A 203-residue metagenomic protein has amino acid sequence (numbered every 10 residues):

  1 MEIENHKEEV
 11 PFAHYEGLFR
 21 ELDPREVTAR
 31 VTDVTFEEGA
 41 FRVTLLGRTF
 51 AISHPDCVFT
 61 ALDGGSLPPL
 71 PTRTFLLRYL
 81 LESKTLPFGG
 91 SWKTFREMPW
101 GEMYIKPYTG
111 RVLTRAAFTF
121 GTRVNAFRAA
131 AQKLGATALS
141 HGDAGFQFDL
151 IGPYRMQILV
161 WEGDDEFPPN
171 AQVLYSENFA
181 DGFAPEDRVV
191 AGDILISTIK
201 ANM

Functional and structural regions predicted by a protein language model:
M1-G39, T72, L80-L134: Short Lys/Arg-enriched alpha/beta "domain-start" segment
V27-H54, T137-E162: Amphipathic, interaction-prone secondary-structure segments
R48-T74, W161-E186: Intrinsically disordered, low-complexity regulatory segments enriched in Ser/Thr/Pro and charged residues
L62, S66, A117, A144 (+1 more regions): Short, charged/polar micro-motifs that form catalytic or ligand-binding hotspots
L67-F88, L174-M203: Ampiphathic alpha-helical segments that act as solvent-exposed interaction surfaces
T122-D181: Conserved binding-pocket/active-site segment within a compact domain
